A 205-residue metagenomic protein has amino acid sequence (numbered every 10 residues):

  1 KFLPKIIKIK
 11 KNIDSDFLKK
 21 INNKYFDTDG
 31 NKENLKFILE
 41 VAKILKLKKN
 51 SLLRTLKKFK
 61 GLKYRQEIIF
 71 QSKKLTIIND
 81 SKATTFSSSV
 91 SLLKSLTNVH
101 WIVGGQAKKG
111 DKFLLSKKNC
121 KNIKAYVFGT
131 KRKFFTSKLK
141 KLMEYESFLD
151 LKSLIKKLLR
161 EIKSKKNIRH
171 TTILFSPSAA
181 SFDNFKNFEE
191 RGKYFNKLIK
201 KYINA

Functional and structural regions predicted by a protein language model:
K1-F2, I155-K157, K193-A205: Phosphate-binding loop of NTP-binding sites
K1-K11, W101, K124-T130: Short, hydrophobic beta-strand segments that form beta-sheet elements in well-ordered domains
K1-K8, S15, K19-N22, D183-E189: Flexible active-site lid/hinge loop adjacent to a nucleotide/diphosphate and Mg2+-phosphate binding pocket
K24-N122: Nucleotide phosphate-binding/pyrophosphate-handling subdomain across enzymes that bind or process nucleotide phosphates
D29, G110-H170: C-terminal helical cap/extension that packs against the catalytic core of soluble nucleotide-cofactor enzymes
L45, E144-S147, N184: A structural signal for short, well-ordered beta-strand elements
F86, G110-D111, F134-T136, S181-F185: Short active-site-adjacent structural elements
I173-S178: Short beta-strands and strand-loop turn motifs
